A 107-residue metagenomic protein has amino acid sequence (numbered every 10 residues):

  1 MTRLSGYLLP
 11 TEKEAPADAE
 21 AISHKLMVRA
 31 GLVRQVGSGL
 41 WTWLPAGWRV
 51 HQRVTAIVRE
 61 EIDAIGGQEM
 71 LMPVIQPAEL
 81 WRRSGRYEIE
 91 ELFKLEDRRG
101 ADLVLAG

Functional and structural regions predicted by a protein language model:
M1-G107: TRNA-recognition modules of translation machinery and tRNA-sensing kinases, especially anticodon-binding
